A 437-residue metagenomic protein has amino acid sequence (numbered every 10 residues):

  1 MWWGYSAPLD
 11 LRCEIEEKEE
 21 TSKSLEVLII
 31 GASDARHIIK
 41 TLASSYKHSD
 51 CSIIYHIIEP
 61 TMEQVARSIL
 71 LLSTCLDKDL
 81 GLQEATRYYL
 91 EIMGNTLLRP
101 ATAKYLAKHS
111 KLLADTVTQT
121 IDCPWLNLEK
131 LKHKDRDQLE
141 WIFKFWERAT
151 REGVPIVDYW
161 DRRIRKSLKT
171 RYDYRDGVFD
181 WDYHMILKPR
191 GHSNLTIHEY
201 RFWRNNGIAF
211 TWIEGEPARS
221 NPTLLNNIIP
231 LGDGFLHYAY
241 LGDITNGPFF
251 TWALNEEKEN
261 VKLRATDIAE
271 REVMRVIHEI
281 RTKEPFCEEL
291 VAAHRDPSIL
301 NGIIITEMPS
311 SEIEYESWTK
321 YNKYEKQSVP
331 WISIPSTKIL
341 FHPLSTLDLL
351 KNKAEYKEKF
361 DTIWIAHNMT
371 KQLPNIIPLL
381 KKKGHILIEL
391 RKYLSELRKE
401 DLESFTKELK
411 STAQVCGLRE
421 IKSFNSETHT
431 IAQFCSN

Functional and structural regions predicted by a protein language model:
M1-N437: Domain-level detector for long C-terminal conserved domains
